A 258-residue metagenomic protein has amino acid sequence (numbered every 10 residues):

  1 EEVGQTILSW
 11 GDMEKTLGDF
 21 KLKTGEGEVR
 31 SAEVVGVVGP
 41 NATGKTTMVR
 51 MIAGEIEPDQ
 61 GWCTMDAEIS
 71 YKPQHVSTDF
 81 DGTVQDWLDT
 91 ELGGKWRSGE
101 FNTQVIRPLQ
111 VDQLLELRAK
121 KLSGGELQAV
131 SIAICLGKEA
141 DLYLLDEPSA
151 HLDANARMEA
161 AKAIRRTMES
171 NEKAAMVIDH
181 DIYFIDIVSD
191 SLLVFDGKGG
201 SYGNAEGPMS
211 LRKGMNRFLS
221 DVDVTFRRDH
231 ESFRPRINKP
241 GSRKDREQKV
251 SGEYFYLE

Functional and structural regions predicted by a protein language model:
E1-E26, Q85, T90-T103, S201-E258: Pre-NBD coupling/linker segments of ABC/ABC-like ATPases
V3-G18, A67-L127, I134, K138 (+1 more regions): ABC-family P-loop ATPase nucleotide-binding domains
E28-A42, T46-S98, D181-M215: ABC ATPase nucleotide-binding domain signature region
S131-I132, A160: Hydrophobic anchor residue at the start of the ABC signature
D141-L144: Walker B motif beta-strand of ABC-family P-loop ATPases
E147-P148, N155: Walker B catalytic motif
R157-N171: Helical segment within the ABC ATPase nucleotide-binding domain
E172-I178: Conserved H-loop
